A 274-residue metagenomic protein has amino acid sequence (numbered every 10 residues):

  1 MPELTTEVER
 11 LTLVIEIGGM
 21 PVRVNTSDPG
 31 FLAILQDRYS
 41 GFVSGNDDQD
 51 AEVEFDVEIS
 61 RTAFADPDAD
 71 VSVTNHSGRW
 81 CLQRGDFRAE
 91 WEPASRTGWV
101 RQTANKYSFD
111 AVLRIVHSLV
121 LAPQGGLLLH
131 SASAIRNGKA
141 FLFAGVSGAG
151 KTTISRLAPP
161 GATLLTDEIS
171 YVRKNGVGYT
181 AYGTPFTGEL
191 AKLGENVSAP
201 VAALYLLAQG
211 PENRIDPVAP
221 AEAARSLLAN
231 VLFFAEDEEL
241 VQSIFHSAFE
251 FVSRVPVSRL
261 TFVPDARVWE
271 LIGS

Functional and structural regions predicted by a protein language model:
M1-S147, L157-L165, S170-S274: A noncatalytic interaction/capping subdomain that flanks phosphate/NTP-handling catalytic cores
A149-K151: Conserved glycine(s) of the Walker
I154: Hydrophobic positions on the alpha1 helix immediately C-terminal to the Walker A/P-loop
